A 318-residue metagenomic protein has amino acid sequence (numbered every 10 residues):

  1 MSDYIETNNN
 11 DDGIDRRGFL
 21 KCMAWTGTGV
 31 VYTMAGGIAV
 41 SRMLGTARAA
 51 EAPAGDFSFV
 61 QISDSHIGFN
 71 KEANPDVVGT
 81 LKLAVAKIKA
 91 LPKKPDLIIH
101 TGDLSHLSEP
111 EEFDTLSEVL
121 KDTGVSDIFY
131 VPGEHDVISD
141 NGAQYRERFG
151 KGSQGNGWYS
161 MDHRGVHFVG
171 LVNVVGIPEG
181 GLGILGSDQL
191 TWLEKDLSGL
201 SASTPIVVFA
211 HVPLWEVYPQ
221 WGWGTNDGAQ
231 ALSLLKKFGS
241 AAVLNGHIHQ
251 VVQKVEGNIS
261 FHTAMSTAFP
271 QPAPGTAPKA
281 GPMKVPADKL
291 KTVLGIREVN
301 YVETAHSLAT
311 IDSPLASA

Functional and structural regions predicted by a protein language model:
M1-G18, C22, R42: N-terminal secretory signal peptides
C22, G29, M43-T115: N-terminal active-site segment of His-dependent metallophosphoesterases
A50-E51, E109-P205, D227-A242, K254-M265 (+2 more regions): Extended active-site neighborhood of metal-dependent phosphoesterases/phosphodiesterases
I62-S63, I98-G102, F129-E134, F209-A210 (+2 more regions): Active-site neighborhood of phospho(di)ester-bond hydrolases with catalytic His/Asp-centered motifs
I67, S105-H106, D136, L214 (+1 more regions): Short active-site segment of divalent metal-dependent hydrolases/proteases that encodes the spacing between
F69-K71, L104-S105, V174-L185, W215-Q220: Surface-exposed cleft-lining segments at the edges of enzyme active sites
A202-E216: Short acidic, glycine-rich surface-loop motifs adjacent to enzyme active sites
T310-A318: C-terminal/domain-terminus segments
